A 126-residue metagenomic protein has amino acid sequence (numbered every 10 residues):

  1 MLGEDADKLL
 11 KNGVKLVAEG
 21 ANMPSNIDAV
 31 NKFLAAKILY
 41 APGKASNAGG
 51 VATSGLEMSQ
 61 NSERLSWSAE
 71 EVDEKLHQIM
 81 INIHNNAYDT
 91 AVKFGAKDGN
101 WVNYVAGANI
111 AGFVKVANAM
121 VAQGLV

Functional and structural regions predicted by a protein language model:
M1-E4, A18: Rossmann-like NAD(P)-binding element
K8-V126: Adenosine-phosphate binding glycine-rich loop
